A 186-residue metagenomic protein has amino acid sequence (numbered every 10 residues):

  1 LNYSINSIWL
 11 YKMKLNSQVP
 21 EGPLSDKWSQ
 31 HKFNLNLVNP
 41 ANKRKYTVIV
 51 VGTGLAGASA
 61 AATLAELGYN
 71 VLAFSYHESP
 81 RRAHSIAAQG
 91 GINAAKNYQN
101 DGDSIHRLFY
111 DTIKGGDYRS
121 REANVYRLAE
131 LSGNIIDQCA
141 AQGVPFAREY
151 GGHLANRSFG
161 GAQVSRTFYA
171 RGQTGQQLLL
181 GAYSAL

Functional and structural regions predicted by a protein language model:
N2-N6: Intrinsic-disorder-associated, low-complexity terminal segments enriched in Asp/Asn/His/Tyr and depleted of Lys/Arg
W9-Q30, L35, Y76-L186: Conserved N-terminal/central alpha/beta ligand/cofactor-binding core
L37-V38, A60: Generic recognition of flexible, low-complexity loop/linker segments
P40-A41, H84: Replace "in large, NTP-powered and nucleic-acid-processing enzymes" with "in large, NTP-powered factors and other
R44-Y46: Core beta-strand elements of the Rossmann-like FAD/NAD(P) dinucleotide-binding domain in flavoenzyme oxidoreductases
V48-A73: N-terminal Rossmann-like FAD-binding beta1-loop-alpha1 element of flavoenzymes
